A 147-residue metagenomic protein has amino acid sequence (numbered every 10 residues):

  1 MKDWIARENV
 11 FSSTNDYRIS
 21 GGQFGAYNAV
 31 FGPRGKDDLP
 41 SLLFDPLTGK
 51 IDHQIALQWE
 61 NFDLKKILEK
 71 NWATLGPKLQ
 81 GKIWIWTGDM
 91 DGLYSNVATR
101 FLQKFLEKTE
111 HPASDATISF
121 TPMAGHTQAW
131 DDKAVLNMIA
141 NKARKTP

Functional and structural regions predicted by a protein language model:
M1-P147: Non-catalytic cap/lid and distal C-terminal segments of serine-dependent acyl enzymes
